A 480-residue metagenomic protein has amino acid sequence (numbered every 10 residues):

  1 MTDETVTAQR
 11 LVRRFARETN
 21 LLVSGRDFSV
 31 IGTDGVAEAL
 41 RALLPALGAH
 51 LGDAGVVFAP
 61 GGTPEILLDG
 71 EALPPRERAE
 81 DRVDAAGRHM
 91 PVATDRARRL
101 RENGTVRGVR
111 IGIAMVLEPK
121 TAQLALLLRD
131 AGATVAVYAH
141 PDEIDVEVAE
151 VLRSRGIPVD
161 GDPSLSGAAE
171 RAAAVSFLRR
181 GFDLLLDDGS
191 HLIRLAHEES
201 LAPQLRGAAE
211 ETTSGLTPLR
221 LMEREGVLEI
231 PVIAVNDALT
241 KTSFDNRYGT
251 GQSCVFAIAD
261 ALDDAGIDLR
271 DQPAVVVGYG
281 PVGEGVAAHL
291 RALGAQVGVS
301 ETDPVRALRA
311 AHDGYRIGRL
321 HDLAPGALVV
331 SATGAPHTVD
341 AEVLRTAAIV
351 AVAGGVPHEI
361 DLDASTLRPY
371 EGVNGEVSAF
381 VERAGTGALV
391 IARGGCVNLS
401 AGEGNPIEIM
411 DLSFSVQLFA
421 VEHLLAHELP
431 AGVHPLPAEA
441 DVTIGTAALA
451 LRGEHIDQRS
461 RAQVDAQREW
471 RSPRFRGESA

Functional and structural regions predicted by a protein language model:
M1, T5, R180-D187, L192-Y248: Phosphate/diphosphate ligand-binding glycine-rich loop within oxidoreductases
M1-G25, P64-A97, V106-E118, I230-D268 (+2 more regions): Adenosine-phosphate binding glycine-rich loop
T19-A46, R107-T121, G266-R291, G298: Glycine-rich adenosine-cofactor-binding loop
S29-G35, A39, L43-P60, Y138-V148 (+5 more regions): NAD(P)-binding Rossmann-fold cofactor-contacting core
A59-R76, L184-G189, L201-G215, E342-A384 (+2 more regions): ADP-ribose/adenylate-binding Rossmann-like module
D95-T105, L126-D130, G181, S190-R194 (+3 more regions): Rossmann-fold NAD(P) dinucleotide-binding segment
P158-A168, R316-D322: Short acidic-hydrophobic, aromatic-tinged amphipathic segments that line or gate anion-handling sites
L269-D340: Acidic, glycine-rich loop-and-beta core segments that form the ion-binding/anion-interacting portion of active sites
